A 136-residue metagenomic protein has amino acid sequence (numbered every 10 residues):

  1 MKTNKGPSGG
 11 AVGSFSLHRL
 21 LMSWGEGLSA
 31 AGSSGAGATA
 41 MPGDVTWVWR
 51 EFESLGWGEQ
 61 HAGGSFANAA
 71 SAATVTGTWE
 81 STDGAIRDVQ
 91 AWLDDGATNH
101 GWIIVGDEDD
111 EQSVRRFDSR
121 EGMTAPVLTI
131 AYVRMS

Functional and structural regions predicted by a protein language model:
M1-S136: Secreted, disulfide-rich extracellular signaling modules
